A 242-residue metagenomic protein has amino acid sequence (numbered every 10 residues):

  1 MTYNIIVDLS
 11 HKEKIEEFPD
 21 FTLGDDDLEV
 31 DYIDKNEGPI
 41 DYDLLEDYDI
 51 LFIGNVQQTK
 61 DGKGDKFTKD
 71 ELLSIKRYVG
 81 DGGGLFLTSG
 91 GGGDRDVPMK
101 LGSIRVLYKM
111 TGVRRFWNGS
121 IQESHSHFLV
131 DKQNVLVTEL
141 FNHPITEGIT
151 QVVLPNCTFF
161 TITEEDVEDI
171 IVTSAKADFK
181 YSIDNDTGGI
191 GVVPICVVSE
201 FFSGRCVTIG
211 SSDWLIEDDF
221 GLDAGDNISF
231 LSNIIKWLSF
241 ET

Functional and structural regions predicted by a protein language model:
M1-L9, E13-I15, K35, D43 (+2 more regions): Extracellular ligand-binding/catalytic regions of CAZymes and related secreted enzymes and adhesion modules
M1-T2, S10, G92-N185: An acidic, glycine-rich "communication" segment
Y3-I6, S10, K14-R105, M110: Helical hinge/lid and interdomain linker segments adjacent to catalytic or ligand-binding clefts that mediate domain
E17-D20, G24, E37, N55-G62 (+4 more regions): Short, Lys/Arg-enriched charge-dense amphipathic segments
E29-D31, R114, E168-D169, R205: Conserved beta-strand segments of alpha/beta enzyme cores
D34-G38, G82-F86, W117-I121, K236-T242: Short C-terminal domain-edge/linker segments immediately following a structured domain
F86, I170-T173, V207-I209: Hydrophobic/aromatic beta-strand patches that form the interior of the parallel beta-sheet core in alpha/beta enzyme
